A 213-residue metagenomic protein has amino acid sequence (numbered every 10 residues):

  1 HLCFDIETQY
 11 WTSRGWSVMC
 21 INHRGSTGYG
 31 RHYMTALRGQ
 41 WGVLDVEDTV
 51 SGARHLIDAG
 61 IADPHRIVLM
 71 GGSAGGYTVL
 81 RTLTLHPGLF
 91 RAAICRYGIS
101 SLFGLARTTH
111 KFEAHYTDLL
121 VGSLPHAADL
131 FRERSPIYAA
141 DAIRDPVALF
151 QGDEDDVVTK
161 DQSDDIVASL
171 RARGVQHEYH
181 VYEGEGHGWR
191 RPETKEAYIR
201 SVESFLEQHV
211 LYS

Functional and structural regions predicted by a protein language model:
F4-R14, C20-S213: Active-site-proximal cap/loop segments of hydrolase catalytic domains
